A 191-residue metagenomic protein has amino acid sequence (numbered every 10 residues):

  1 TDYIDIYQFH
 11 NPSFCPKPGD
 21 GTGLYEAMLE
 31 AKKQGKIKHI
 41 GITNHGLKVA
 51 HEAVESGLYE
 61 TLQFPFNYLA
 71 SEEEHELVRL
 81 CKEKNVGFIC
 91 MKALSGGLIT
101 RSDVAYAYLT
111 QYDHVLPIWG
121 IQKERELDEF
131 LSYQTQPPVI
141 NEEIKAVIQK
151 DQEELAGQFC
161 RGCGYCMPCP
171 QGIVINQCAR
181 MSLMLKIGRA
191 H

Functional and structural regions predicted by a protein language model:
T1-I89, L94-G97: Glycine/proline-rich, positively charged, aromatic-decorated active-site loop/lid region on the catalytic face
T1-N11, N176-Q177, K186, A190-H191: Short intrinsically disordered, low-complexity coil segments enriched in acidic
E76-C90, L94-R189: Structured C-terminal cap/extension of enzyme domains
